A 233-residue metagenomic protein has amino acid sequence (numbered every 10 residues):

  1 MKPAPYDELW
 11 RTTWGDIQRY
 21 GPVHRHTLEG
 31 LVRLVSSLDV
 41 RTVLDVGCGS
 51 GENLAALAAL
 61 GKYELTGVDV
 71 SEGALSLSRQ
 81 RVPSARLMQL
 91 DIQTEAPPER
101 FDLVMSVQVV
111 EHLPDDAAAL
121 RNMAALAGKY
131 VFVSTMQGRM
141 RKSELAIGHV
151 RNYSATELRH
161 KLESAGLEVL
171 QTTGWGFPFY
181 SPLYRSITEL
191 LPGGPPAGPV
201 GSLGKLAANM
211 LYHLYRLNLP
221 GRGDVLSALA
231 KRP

Functional and structural regions predicted by a protein language model:
M1-E99, L103-V107, A117-L120, N152-A155 (+3 more regions): Conserved N-terminal segment of class I S-adenosyl-L-methionine
V107-V110, S134: Residues lining the SAM
H112, D116: Di-metal (Zn2+ and/or Mg2+/Mn2+) metal-binding site signature of metallo-dependent hydrolases with the MBL/beta-CASP
A117-V131: A short glycine-rich, Lys/Arg-flanked "PGG" loop and its adjoining helix->strand segment in the class I
V131-R151, A155-E157: Short, glycine-/aromatic-enriched active-site segment of Class I SAM-dependent methyltransferases
V150-G166, T172: Short alpha-helix
S164, E168-R185: Substrate-binding/catalytic lobe of Class I Rossmann-like enzymes that use SAM or dcSAM, i.e., the mid-to-C-terminal
Y184-A197: Short, electropositive alpha-helical surface patch
